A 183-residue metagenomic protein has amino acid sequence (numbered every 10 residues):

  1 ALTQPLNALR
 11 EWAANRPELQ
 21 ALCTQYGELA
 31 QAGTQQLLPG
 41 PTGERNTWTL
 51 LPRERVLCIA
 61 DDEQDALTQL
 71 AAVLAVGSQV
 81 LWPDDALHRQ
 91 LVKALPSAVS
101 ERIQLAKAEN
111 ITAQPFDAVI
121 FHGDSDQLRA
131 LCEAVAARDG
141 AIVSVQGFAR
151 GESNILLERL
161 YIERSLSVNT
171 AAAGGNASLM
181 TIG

Functional and structural regions predicted by a protein language model:
A1-I59, E63-D65, V76-A86, Q90-G183: C-terminal segments
L70-V76: Conserved short alpha-helical elements in the N-terminal third of ANL/AMP-binding
